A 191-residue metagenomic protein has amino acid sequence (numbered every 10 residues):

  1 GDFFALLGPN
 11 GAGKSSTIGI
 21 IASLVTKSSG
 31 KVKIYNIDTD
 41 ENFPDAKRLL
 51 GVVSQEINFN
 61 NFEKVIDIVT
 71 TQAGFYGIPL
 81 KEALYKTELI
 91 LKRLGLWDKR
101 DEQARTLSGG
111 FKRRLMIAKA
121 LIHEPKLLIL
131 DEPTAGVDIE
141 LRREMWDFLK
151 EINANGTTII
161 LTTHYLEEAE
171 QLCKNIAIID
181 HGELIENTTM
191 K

Functional and structural regions predicted by a protein language model:
G30-E41, D45-A46: Conserved ABC transporter NBD signature motif
T70, G74, K81-K99: Conserved ABC ATPase "signature" region
Q103-L107: Conserved ABC ATPase signature
I117: Hydrophobic anchor residue at the start of the ABC signature
I122-K126: A short, proline-enriched helix->beta-strand linker immediately N-terminal to the Walker B motif in ABC-type P-loop
L128-D131: Catalytic Walker B motif of ABC-type/P-loop ATPase nucleotide-binding domains
N187-T188: ABC ATPase "signature
